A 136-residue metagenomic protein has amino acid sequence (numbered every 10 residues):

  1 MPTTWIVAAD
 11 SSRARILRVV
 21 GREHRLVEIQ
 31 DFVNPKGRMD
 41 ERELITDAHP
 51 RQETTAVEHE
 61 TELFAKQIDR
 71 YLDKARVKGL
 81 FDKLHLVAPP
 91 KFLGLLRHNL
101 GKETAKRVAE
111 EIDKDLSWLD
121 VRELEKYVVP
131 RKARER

Functional and structural regions predicted by a protein language model:
M1-R136: Terminal alpha-helical anchor/extension segments at protein ends
